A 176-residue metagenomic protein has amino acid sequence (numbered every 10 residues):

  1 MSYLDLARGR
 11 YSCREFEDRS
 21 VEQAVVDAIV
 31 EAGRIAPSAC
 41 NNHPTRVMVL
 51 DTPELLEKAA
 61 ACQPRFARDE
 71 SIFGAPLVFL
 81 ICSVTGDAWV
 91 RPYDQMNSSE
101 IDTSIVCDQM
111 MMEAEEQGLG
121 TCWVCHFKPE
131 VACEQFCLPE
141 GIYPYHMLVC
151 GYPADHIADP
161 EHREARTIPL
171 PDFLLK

Functional and structural regions predicted by a protein language model:
Y3-C13, E17-S20, D87, H146-K176: C-terminal helix-cap and adjacent tail motif
V25, T52, C133-Q135, G141 (+1 more regions): Short Asp/Glu-rich motifs
V25-E31, I35-V106: Glycine/small-residue-rich phosphate/adenosyl-binding loop
G33, F79, D94-Q135: Small-aliphatic-rich amphipathic alpha-helix that forms the alpha element of a beta-alpha
R46, F127-P129, H146: Residue-level "edge-of-site" marker
A67-V78, C137-P160: A glycine-rich helix N-cap at a beta->alpha junction
S83, H126, Y152: Short secondary-structure boundary segments
